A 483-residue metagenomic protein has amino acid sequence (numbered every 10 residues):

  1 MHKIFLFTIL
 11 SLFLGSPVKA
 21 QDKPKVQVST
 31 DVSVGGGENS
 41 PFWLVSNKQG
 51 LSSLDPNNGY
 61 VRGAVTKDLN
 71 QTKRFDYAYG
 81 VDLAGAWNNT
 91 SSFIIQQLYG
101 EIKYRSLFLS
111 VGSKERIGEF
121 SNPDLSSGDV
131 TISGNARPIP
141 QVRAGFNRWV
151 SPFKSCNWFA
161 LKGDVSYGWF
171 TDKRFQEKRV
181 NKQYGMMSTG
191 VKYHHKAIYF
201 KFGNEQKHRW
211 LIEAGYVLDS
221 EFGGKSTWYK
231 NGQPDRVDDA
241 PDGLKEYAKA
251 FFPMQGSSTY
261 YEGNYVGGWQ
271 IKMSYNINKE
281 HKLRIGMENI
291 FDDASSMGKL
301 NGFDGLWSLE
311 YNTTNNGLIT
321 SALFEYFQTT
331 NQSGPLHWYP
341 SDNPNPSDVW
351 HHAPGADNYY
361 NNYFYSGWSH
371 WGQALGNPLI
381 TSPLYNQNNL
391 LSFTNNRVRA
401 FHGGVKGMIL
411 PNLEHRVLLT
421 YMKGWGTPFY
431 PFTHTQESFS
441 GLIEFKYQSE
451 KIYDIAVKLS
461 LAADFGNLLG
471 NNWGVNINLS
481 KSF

Functional and structural regions predicted by a protein language model:
M1-P24, S480-F483: Bacterial Sec-dependent N-terminal signal peptides
G15, K73-I102, R116-N135: Surface-exposed loop and membrane-interface regions of Gram-negative outer-membrane beta-barrel proteins
Q21-V26, K67-A78, T90, K103-S106 (+6 more regions): Short loop/turn motifs that connect adjacent beta-strands in outer-membrane beta-barrel proteins
Q21-V61, Q71-V81, G163-Y167: Transmembrane beta-strand segments of Gram-negative outer membrane beta-barrel proteins
V32-E38, L69, L83-W87, Y104-S106 (+9 more regions): Transmembrane beta-strands of outer-membrane beta-barrel pores
N39-N47, T90-I94, S121-G128, K173-Q183 (+5 more regions): Outer-membrane beta-barrel translocator domains and adjoining extracellular loop/strand segments of Gram-negative
R116-W228: Internal, well-ordered domain-core segments that constitute the primary functional module of diverse proteins
G256-F483: Outer-membrane beta-barrel pore domains
